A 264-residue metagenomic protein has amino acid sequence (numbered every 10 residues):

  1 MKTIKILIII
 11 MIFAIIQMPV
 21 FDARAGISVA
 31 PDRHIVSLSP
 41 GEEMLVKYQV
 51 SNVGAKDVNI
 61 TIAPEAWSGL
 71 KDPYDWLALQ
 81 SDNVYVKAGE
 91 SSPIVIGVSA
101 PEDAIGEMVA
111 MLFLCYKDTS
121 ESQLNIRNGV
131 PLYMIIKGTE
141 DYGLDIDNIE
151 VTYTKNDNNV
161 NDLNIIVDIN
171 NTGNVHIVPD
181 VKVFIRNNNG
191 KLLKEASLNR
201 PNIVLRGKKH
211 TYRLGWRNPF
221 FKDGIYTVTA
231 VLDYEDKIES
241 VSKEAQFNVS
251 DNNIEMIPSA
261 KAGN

Functional and structural regions predicted by a protein language model:
M1-I8, P19: Bacterial N-terminal signal peptides that target proteins for export
F13-D22: C-terminal segment of classical bacterial N-terminal signal peptides
A23-V53, N83, L144-D162: Beta-sheet-dominated interaction scaffolds and their linkers
G26-P31, V53-I96, D180-V183, N187-L192: Surface-exposed binding patches on compact interaction domains or structured appendages
A30-D32, P40-K47, S92-I94, I105-L112 (+2 more regions): Short, solvent-exposed loop/turn segments enriched in Ser/Thr/Gly
V50-G54, A100, I169-G173: Asparagine-centered strand-capping/turn motif at beta-strand->loop junctions
V53-S68, E102-T139, P219-N264: Terminal connector regions
D75-D103, K191-F221: Intrinsically disordered, low-complexity Pro/Gly/Ser/Thr-rich segments with frequent PxxP/GP/PP motifs and embedded
